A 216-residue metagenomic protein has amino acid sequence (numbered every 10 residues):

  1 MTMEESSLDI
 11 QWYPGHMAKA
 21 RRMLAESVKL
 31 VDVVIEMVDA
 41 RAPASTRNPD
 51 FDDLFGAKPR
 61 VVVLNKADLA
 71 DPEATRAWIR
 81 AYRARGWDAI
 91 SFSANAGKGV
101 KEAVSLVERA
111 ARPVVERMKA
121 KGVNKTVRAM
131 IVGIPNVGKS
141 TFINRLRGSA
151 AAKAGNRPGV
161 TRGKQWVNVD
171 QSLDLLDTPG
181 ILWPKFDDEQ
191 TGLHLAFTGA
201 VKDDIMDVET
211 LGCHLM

Functional and structural regions predicted by a protein language model:
M1-V34, R41-R60, A67, D88 (+1 more regions): Helix-rich effector regions associated with P-loop NTPase G domains
R22-K29, P49, D53, R76-R80 (+6 more regions): Solvent-exposed alpha-helical segments within well-ordered globular domains of core cellular machineries
D39, Y82, F142, D177-T178: Residue-level signature of catalytic and energy-coupling elements of molecular machines, predominantly ATP/GTP-dependent
V61, A67-G133, A151: Canonical P-loop GTPase G-domain recognition
K98-V100, I134, K139, V160 (+2 more regions): Gly/Ser/Thr-rich helix-start
V107-V114, P135, L146-K153, P158 (+2 more regions): Short, well-ordered alpha-helical segments in soluble proteins
G122-N124, L146, N168: Solvent-exposed alpha-helices and their adjacent loops that cap or buttress functional pockets in soluble metabolic
A129-G148, T178: Glycine-rich phosphate-binding P-loop
